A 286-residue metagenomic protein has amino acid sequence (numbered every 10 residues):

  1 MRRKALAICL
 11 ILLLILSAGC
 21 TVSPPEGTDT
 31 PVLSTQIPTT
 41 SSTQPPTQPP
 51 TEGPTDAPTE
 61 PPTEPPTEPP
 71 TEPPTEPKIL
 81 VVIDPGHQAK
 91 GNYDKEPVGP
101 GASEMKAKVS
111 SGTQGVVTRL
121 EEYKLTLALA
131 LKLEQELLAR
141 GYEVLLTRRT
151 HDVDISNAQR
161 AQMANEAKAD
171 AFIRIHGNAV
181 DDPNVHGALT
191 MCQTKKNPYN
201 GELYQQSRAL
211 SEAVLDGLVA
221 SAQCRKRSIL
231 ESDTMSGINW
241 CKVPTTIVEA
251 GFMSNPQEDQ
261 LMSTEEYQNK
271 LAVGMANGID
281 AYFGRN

Functional and structural regions predicted by a protein language model:
R2-N286: Catalytic-site microenvironment of enzymes that process N-acetyl-hexosamine-containing cell-wall polysaccharides
